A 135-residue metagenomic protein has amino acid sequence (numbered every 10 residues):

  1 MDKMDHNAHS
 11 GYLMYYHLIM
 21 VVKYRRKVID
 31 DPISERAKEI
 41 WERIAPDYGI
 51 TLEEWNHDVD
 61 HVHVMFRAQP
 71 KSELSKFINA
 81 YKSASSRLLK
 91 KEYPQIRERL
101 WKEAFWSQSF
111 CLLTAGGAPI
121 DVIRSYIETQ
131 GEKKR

Functional and structural regions predicted by a protein language model:
M1-R135: Basic nucleic-acid-binding interfaces
